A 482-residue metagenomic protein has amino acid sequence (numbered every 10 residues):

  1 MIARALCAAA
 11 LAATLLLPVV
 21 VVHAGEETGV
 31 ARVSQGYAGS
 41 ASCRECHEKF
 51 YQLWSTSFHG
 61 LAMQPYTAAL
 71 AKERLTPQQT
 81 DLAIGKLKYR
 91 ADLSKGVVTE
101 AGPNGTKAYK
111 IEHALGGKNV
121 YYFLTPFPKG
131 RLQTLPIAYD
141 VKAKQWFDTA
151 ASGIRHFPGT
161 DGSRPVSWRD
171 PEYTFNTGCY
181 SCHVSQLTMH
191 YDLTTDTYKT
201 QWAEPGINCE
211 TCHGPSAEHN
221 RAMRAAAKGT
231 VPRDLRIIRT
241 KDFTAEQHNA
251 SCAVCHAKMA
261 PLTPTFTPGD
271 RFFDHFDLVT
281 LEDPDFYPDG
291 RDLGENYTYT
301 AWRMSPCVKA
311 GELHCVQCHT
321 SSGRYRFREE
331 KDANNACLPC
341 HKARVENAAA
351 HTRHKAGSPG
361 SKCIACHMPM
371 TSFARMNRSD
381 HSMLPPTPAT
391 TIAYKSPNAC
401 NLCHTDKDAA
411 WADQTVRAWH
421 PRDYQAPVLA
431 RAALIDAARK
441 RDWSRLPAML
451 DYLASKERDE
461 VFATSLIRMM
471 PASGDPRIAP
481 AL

Functional and structural regions predicted by a protein language model:
M1-A5: Positively charged n-region of N-terminal signal peptides that target proteins for export
C7-P18: Bacterial N-terminal signal peptides
V19-E27: Signal peptide processing junction and immediate N-terminal pro/mature segment of secreted/exported proteins
V30-S34, A41, K49-G116, V120-P128 (+4 more regions): Primarily the internal scaffold of c-type cytochrome electron-transfer domains, especially repeated/multiheme c-type
G178-H183: Long, basic N-terminal domains or extensions that often function in RNA/ssDNA interaction or organelle/cellular
V461-T464, P480: Alpha-solenoid HEAT/ARM repeat scaffold
